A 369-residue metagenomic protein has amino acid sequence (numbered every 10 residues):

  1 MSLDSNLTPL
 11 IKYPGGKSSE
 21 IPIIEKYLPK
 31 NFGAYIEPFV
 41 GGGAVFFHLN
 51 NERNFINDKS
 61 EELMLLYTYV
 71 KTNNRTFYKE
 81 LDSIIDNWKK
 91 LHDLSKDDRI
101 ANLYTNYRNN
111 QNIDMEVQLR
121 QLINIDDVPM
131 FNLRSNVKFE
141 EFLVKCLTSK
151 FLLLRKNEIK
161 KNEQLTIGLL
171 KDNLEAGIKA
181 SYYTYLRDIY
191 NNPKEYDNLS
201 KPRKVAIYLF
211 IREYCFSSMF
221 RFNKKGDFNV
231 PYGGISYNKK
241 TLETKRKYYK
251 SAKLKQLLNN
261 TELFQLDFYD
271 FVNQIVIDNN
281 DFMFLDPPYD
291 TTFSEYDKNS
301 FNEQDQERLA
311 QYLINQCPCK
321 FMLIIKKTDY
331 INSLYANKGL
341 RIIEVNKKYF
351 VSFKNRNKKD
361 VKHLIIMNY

Functional and structural regions predicted by a protein language model:
M1-I36, A44-V45, L49: S-adenosyl-L-methionine
Y27, Y35-L49, I56-E61, L209 (+5 more regions): Conserved proline-anchored active-site loop of SAM-dependent methyltransferases that bridges a beta-strand
F46-N51, Q274, I331-K338: Short loop/helix-cap segments at secondary-structure boundaries that form the rim of catalytic
R53-L258: Class I S-adenosyl-L-methionine-dependent methyltransferase module
T76-N87, D286, K362-Y369: A polyampholytic, Gly/Pro-enriched intrinsically disordered region
L242-Q316, K320: Conserved mid-sequence domains
F284, D290-F293, D297-Y369: Long, positively charged, glycine-interspersed low-complexity recognition regions
